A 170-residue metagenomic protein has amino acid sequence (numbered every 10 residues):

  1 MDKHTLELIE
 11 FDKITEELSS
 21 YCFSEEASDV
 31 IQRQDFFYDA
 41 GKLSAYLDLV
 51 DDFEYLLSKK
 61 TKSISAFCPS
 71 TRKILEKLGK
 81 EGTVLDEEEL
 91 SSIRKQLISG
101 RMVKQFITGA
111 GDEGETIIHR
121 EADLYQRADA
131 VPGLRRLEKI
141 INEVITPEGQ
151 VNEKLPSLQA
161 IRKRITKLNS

Functional and structural regions predicted by a protein language model:
M1-Q150, K154: Conserved amphipathic alpha-helical "coupling/scaffold" segments that transmit conformational changes between domains
A160-S170: Extended, Lys/Arg-enriched charged tracts that mediate electrostatic binding to polyanionic substrates
